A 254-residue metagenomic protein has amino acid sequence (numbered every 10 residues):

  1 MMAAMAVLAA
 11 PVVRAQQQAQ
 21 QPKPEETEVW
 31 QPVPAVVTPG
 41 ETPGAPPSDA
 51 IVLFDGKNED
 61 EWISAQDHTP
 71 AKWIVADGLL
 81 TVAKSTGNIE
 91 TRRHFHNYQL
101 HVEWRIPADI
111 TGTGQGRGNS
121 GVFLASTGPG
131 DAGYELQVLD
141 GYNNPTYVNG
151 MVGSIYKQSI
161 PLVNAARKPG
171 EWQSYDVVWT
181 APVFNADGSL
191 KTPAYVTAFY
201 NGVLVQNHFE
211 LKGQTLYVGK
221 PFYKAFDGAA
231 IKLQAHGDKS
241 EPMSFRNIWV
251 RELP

Functional and structural regions predicted by a protein language model:
M2-A9: Bacterial N-terminal signal peptides
V12-P254: Carbohydrate-interacting regions of secretory-pathway proteins
